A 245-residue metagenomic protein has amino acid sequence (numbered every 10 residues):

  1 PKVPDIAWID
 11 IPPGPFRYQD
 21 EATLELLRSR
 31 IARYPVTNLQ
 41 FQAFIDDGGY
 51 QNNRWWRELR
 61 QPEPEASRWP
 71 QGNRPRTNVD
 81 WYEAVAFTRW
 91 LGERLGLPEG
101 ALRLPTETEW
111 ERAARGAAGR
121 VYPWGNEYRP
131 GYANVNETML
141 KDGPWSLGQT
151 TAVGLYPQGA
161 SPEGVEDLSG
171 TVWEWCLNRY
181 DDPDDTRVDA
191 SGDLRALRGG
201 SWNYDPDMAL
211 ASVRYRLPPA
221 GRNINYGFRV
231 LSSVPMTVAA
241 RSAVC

Functional and structural regions predicted by a protein language model:
K2-Q61, N78-Y82, S169-G170, V234: A short glycine-rich, aromatic-capped structural motif
I11, Q51, P62-R214, I224: Functional-site microenvironments in short loops/helix caps that host divalent-cation chemistry
Q19-E21, R214-P219: Short, P/G- and charge-enriched loop/turn segments at secondary-structure junctions
T23-E25, S191, A220-R222: A generic structural micro-feature
R30-A32, W90, C176, R229-L231: Residues within well-ordered beta-strands of beta-sheet-rich folds
I224-A239: Short, structured beta-strand segments at or near domain termini in extracellular proteins/domains
R241-A243: Low-complexity, Gly/Ser/Thr/Pro-rich intrinsically disordered linker/tail segments
